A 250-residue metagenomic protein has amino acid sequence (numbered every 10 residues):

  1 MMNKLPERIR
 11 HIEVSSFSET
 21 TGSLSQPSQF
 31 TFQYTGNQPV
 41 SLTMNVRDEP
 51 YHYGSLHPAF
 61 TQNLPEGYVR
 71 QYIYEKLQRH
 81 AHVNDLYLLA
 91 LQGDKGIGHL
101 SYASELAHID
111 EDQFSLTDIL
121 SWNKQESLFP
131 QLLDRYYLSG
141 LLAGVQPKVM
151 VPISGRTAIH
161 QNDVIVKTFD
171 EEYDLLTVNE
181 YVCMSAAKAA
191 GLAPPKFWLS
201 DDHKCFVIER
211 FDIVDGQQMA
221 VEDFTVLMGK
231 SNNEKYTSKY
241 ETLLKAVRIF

Functional and structural regions predicted by a protein language model:
M1-F250: Phosphate/dinucleotide-binding and metal-coordinating scaffold of catalytic cores in nucleotide-dependent enzymes
